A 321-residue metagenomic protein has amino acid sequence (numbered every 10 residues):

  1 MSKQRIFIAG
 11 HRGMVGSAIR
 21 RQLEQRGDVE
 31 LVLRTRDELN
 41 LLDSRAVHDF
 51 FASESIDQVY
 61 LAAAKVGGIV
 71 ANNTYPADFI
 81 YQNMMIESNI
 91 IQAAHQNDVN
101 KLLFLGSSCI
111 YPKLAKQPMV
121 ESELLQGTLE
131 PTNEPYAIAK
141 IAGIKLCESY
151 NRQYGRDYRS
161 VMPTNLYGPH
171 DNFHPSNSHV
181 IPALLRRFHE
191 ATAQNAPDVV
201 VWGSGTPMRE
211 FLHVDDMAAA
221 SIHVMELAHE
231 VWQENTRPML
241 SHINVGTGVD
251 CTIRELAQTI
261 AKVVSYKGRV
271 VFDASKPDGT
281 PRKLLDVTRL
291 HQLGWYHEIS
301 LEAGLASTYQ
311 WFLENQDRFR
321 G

Functional and structural regions predicted by a protein language model:
K3, A9-G10, M14, A18-Q22 (+2 more regions): C-terminal substrate-binding subdomain of Rossmann-fold SDR/epimerase-dehydratase oxidoreductases
A9, R34, V59-K65, L102-S108 (+1 more regions): SDR active-site strand-loop-helix element
E24-F50: Adenosine-cofactor binding site in Rossmann-like domains, unifying the SAM/SAH pocket of S-adenosylmethionine-dependent
L42, S108-Y111, L166-G168, V180-I181 (+1 more regions): Conserved sequence/active-site signature of Rossmann-fold short-chain dehydrogenase/reductase
S44-M84, A93-Q96: NAD(P)H-binding glycine-rich loop region in Rossmannoid oxidoreductase-like domains and their noncatalytic homologs
S88-N133, R159: Conserved Rossmann-fold NAD(P)-dependent oxidoreductase catalytic core, especially the SDR/UDP-sugar
G106-S107, I144-N172, P182-L184, A193-V201 (+1 more regions): Conserved beta-loop-beta element that borders a ligand/cofactor-binding pocket
P135, A139-A142: Active-site helix of classical SDR
